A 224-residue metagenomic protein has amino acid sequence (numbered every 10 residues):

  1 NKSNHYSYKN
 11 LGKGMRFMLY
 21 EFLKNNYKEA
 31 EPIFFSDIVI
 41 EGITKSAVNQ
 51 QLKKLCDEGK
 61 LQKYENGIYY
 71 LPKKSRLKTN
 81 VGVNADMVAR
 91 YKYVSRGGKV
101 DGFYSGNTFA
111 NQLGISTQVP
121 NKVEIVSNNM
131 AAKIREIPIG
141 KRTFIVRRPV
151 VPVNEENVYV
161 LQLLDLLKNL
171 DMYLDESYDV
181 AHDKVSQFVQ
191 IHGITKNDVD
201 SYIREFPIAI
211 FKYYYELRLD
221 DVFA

Functional and structural regions predicted by a protein language model:
N1-F17: Short, Lys/Arg-enriched N-terminal segments with co-localized hydrophobic residues within the first ~10-30 amino acids
R16-V94: Short beta-edge/loop segments at beta->alpha junctions of small alpha/beta modules that act as binding/recognition
T44, I115-S116, P207: Short coil/loop linkers at secondary-structure junctions
V48, S105-G106, Y159: Amphipathic alpha-helical interface surfaces
Y64-I68, S95-R135: Short gly/ser-rich loop at a beta-strand->alpha-helix junction or flexible surface loop bordering the NTP-binding
G140-R148: A short, charged helix-loop
P149-A224: Hydrophobic alpha-helical interaction segments
